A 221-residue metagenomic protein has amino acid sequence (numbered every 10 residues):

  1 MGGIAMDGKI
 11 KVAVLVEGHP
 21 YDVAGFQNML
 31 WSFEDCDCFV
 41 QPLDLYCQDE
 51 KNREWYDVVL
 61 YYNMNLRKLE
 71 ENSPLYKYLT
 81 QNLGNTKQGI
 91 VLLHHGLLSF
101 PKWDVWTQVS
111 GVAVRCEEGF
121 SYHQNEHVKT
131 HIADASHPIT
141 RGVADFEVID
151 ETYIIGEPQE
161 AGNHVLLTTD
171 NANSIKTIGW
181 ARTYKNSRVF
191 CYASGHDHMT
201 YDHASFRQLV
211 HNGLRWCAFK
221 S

Functional and structural regions predicted by a protein language model:
G2-Y56: Aromatic-Pro/Gly-enriched surface loop or interdomain linker that acts as a lid/target-recognition segment
G8, F33, Y46, V59 (+1 more regions): A glycine-centered loop/beta-turn motif at secondary-structure junctions
A13-V14, V91, F190: Conserved beta-strand elements of the Class I
H19-P20, L45, N65-K68, G96-F100 (+1 more regions): Solvent-exposed loop/turn segments at secondary-structure junctions within structured extracellular/periplasmic domains
A24, N28, F33-C38, S121-N186: Catalytic beta-strand/loop cores that center a nucleophilic Ser/Cys/Thr and support acyl-enzyme chemistry
R53-F100, N186: Short alpha-beta junction capping motif
L98-V109: Glycine-rich, charge-decorated loop segments at or immediately adjacent to ligand/cofactor-binding or catalytic sites
G111-C116: Conserved Class I S-adenosyl-L-methionine
